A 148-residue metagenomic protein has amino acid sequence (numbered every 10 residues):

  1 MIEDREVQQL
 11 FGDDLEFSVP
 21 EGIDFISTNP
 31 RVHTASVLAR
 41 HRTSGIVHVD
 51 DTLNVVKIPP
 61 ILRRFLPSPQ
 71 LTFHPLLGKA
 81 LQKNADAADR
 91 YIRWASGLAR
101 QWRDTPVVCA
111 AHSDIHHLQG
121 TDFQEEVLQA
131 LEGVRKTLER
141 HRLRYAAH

Functional and structural regions predicted by a protein language model:
M1-V37, R42, A87: Metallo-beta-lactamase
P30-A146: Metallo-beta-lactamase
